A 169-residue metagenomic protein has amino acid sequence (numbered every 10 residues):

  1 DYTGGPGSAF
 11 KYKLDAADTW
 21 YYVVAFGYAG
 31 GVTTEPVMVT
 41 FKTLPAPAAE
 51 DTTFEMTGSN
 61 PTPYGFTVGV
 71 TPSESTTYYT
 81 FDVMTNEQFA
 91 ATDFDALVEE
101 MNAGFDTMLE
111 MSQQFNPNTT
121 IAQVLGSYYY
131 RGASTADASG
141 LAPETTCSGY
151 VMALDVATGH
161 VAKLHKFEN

Functional and structural regions predicted by a protein language model:
Y2-G4, K11-W20, Q113-R131, D137-T146: Surface-exposed, short loops/turns at beta-strand junctions within beta-sandwich domains
L14-V32, G140-H160: Beta-strand-rich modules
D18-T19, Y64, T76-Y78, T145: Short tyrosine-centred short linear motifs in exposed loops/low-complexity segments
V24, Q114-T119, Y150, K163-H165: Extended low-complexity, proline/serine/acidic/glycine-rich cytosolic segments
G30-A49, Y129-T135, G140, V156-N169: Extracellular fibronectin type III
V39-S75, H165-N169: Pro/Thr/Ser/Gly-rich low-complexity, intrinsically disordered linker/stalk tracts
T67-M111: Solvent-exposed loop/turn segments flanking beta-strands in beta-repeat/beta-sandwich domains
